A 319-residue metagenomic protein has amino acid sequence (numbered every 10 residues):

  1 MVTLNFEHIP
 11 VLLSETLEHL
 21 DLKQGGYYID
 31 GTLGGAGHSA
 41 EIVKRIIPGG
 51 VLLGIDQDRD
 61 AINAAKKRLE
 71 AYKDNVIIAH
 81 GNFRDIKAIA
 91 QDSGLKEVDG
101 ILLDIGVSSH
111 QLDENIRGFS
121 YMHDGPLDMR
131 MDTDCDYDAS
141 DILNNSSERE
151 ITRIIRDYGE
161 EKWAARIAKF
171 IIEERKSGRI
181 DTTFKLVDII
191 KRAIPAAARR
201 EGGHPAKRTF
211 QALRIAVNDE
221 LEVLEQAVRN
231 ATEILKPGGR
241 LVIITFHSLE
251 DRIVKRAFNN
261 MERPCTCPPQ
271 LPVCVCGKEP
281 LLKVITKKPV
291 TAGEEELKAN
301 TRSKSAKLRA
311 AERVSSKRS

Functional and structural regions predicted by a protein language model:
M1-S319: S-adenosyl-L-methionine-dependent methyltransferase catalytic core, i.e., the SAM/SAH-binding region
